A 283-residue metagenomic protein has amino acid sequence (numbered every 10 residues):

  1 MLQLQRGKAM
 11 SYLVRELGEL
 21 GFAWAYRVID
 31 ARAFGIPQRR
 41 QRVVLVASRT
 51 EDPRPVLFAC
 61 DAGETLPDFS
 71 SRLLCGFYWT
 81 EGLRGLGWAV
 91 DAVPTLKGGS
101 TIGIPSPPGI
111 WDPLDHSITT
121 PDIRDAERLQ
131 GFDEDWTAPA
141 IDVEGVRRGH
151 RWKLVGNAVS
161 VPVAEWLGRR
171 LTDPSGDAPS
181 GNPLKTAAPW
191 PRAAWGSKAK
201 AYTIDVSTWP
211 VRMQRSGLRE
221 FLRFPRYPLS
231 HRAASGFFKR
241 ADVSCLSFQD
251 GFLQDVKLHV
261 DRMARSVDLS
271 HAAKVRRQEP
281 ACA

Functional and structural regions predicted by a protein language model:
M1-T120, E127, V267, K274 (+1 more regions): Class I S-adenosyl-L-methionine
L74-A283: C-terminal target-recognition/interaction regions appended to catalytic cores
